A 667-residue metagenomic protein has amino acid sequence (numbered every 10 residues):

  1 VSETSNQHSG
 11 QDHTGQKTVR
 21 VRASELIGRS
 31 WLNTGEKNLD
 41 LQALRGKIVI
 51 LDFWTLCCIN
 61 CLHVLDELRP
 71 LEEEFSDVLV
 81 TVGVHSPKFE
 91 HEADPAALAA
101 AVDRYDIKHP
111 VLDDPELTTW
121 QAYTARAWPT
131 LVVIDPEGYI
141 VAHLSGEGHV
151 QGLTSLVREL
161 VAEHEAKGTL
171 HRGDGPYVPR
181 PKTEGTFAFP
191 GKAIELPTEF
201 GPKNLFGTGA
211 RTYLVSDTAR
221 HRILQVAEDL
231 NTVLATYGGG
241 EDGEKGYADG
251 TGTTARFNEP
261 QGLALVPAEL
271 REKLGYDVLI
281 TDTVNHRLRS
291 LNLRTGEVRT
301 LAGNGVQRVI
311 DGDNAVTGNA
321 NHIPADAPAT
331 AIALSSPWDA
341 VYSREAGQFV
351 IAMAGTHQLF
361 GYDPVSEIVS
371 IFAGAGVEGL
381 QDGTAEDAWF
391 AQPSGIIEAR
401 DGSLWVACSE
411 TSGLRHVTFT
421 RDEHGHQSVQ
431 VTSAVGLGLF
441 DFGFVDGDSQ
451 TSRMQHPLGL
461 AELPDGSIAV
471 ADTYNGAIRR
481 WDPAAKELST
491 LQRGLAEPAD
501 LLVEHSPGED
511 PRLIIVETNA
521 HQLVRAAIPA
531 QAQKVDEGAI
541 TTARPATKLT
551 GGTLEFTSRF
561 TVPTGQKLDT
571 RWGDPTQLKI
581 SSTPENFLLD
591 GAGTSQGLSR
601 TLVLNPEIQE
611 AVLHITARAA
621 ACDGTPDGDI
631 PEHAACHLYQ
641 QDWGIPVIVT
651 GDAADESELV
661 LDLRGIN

Functional and structural regions predicted by a protein language model:
S2-L41: N-terminal "domain-start" segment that seeds a small globular fold
F53-P70, G565-L568: Conserved redox-active cysteine motifs that mediate thiol-disulfide chemistry, especially di-cysteine Cys-X(1-2)-Cys
L62-R104, P115-T119: Structural microenvironment flanking redox-active thiols in thiol-disulfide oxidoreductases
A99-W128, V132-I134: Short, internal strand/loop/helix patches that form the active-site neighborhood or redox-interaction surface
D135-G209, A532: Thiol-/selenol-based redox modules, centered on thioredoxin-like and closely related oxidoreductase domains
H171-I194, F200-F206, L230-G262, E297-S336 (+4 more regions): Gly/Pro-rich loop segments of beta-rich domains
E195-A210, L265-L274, Y342-A346, E398-D401 (+2 more regions): Residue-level detector of Asp-centered blade-edge/turn motifs that repeat once per structural unit in beta-propeller
N231, A235, E259, S336 (+3 more regions): Extracellular/lumen-exposed scaffold segments
